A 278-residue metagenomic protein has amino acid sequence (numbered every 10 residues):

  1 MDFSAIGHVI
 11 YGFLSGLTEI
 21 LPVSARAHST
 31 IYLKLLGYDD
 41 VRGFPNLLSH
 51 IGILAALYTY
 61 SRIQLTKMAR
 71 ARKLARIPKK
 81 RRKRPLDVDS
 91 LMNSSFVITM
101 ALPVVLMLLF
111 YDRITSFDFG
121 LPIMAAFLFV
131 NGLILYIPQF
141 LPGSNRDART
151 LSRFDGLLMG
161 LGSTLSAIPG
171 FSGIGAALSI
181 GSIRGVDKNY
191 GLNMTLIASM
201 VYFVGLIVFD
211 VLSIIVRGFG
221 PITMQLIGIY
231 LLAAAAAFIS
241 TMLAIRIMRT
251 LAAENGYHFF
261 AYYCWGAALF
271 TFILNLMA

Functional and structural regions predicted by a protein language model:
M1-A278: Multi-pass membrane proteins that catalyze or facilitate reactions on polyprenyl-/lipid-phosphate substrates and their
